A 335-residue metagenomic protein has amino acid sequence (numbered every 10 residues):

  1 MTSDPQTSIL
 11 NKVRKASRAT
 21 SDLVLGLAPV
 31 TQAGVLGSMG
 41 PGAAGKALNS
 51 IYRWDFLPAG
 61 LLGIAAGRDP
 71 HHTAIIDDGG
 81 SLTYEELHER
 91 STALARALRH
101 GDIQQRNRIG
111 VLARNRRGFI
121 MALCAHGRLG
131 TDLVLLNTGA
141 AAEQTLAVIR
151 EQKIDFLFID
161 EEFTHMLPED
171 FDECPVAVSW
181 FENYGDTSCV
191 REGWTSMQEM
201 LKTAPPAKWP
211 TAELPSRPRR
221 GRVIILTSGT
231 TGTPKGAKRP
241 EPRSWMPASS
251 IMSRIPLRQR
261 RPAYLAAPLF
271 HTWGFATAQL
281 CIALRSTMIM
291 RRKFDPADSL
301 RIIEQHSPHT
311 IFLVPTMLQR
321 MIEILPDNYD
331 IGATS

Functional and structural regions predicted by a protein language model:
T2-V30, H100-G101, R128-T203, P215-S216 (+1 more regions): Structural core segment of the AMP-binding/adenylate-forming
V35-A44, A59-T83, C189: AMP-dependent adenylate-forming
S50-W54, G63, H71-N107, L112-R116 (+3 more regions): Conserved AMP-binding/adenylate-forming core of the ANL superfamily
P70, S179, E192-Q198, K202-L226 (+2 more regions): Conserved pre-ATP/AMP-binding loop-to-beta segment of ANL
T83-E85, R222-M246: Conserved AMP-binding A3 loop
H88-A93, A237-Q259, A266, Q319-E323: Conserved structural elements of the adenylate-forming
R114, I159-P168, A267, P308-S335: Adenylate-forming
W245-P262, F270-T310, I324-L325, Y329: Conserved AMP-binding/adenylation subdomain of ANL enzymes
